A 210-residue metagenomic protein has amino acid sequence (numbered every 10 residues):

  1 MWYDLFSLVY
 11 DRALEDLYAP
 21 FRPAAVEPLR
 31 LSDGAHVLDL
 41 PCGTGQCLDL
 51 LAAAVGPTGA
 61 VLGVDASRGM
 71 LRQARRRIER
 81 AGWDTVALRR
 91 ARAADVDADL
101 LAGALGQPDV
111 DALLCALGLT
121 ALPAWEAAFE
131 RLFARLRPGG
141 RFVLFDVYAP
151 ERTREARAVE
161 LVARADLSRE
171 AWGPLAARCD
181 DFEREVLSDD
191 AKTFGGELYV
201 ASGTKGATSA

Functional and structural regions predicted by a protein language model:
M1-R30, Q46-L50, Q73, E151 (+1 more regions): Conserved class I S-adenosyl-L-methionine
L38-L40, T44-V96: Class I SAM-dependent methyltransferase SAM/SAH-binding core
A94-L113: A short acidic, Gly/Pro-enriched loop at the edge of an enzyme's catalytic core that lines a small-molecule cofactor
D111-A124: A short SAM/SAH-binding and catalytic strip from SAM-dependent methyltransferases
E126-P138: A short glycine-rich, Lys/Arg-flanked "PGG" loop and its adjoining helix->strand segment in the class I
G140-V147: Conserved beta-strand signature within the Rossmann-like core of class I S-adenosyl-L-methionine
R164-C179: Short alpha-helix
D180, V186-A210: Core SAM-dependent methyltransferase catalytic element
